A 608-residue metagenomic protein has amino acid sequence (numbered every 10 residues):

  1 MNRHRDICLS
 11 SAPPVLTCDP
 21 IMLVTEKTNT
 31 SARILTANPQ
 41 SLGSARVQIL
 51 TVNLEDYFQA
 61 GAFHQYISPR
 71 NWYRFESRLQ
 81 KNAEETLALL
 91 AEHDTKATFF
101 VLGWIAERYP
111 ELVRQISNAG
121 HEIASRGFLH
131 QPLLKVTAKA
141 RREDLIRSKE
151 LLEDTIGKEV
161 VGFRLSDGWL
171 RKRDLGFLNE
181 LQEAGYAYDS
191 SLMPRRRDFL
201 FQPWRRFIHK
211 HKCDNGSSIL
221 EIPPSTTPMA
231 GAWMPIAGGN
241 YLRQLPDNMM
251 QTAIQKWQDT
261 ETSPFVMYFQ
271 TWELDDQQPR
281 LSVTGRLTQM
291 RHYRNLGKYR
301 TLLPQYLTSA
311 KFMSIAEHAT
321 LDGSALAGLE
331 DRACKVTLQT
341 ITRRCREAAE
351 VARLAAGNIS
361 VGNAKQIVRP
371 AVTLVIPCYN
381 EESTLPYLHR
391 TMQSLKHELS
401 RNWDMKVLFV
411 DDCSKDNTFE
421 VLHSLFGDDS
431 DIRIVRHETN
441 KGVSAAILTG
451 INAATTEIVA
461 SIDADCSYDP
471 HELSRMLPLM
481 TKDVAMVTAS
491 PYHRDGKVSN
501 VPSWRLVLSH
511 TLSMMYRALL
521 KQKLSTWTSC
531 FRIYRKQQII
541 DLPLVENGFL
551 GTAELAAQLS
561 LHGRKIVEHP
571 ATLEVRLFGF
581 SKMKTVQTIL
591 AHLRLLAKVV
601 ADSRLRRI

Functional and structural regions predicted by a protein language model:
I21-G162, D167-A230, M249-L281, G285-C345: Catalytic alpha-helical scaffold of carbohydrate-active enzymes acting on polysaccharides/glycoconjugates
I341-P370, M514, L519-Q522, L544-I608: Hydrophobic helical membrane-anchoring modules
I359, E381-H397: Short, well-formed alpha-helical segments that are part of the catalytic scaffolds of diverse glycosyltransferases
S383-Y387, D416-S424: Acidic helix N-cap motif at the loop->helix transition within catalytic regions of sugar-transfer enzymes
R401-C413, V435-R436: Short beta-strand/loop segment that forms part of the nucleotide-sugar
L408, F419-A453: Conserved donor nucleotide-binding strand/loop of the catalytic core
D411-E420, C466: A conserved acidic beta->alpha catalytic loop
H437-A453, I458, S467-F549, V575-L595: Acceptor/aglycone-binding surface of glycosyltransferases and processive sugar-polymer synthases
